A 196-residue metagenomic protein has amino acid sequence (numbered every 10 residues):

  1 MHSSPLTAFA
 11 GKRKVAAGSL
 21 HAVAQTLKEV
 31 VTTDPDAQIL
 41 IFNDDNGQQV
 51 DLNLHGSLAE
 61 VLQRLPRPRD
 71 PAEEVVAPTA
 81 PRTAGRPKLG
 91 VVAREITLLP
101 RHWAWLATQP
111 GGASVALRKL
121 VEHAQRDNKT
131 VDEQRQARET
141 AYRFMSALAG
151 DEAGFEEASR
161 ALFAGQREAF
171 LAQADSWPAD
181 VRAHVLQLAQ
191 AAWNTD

Functional and structural regions predicted by a protein language model:
M1-G11: Short aromatic-glycine-(Arg/Gly/Cys) micro-motifs in beta-strand/loop hairpins
S19-T32: A short, charged, amphipathic alpha-helix used as a generic interaction element across diverse proteins
D36-P66: Short, mixed-charge low-complexity intrinsically disordered segments
P68-T97: Short Lys/Arg-rich basic patches
I96-L98, L106-Q125: Short amphipathic alpha-helical segments
D127-R160: Short, positively charged interaction helices/loops
Q173-D196: Short, charge-rich amphipathic alpha-helical segments embedded in non-transmembrane helical bundles/solenoids
